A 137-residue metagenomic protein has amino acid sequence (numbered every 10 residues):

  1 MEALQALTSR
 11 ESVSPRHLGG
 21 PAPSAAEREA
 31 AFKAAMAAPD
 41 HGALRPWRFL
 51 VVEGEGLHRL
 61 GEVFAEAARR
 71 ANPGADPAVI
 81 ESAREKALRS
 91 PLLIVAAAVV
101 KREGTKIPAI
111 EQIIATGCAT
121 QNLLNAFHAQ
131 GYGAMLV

Functional and structural regions predicted by a protein language model:
M1-R89: N-terminal amphipathic, basic helical "cap/leader" segment at the start of enzyme domains
H17, A96-A97: Short beta-strand element of the conserved SAM-dependent methyltransferase core
A35, I94, V100-V137: Small-aliphatic-rich amphipathic alpha-helix that forms the alpha element of a beta-alpha
G56-H58, V99-R102: A short acidic, glycine/proline-enriched capping/turn motif at secondary-structure boundaries, especially helix N-cap
R89, L93-V95: A structural motif
